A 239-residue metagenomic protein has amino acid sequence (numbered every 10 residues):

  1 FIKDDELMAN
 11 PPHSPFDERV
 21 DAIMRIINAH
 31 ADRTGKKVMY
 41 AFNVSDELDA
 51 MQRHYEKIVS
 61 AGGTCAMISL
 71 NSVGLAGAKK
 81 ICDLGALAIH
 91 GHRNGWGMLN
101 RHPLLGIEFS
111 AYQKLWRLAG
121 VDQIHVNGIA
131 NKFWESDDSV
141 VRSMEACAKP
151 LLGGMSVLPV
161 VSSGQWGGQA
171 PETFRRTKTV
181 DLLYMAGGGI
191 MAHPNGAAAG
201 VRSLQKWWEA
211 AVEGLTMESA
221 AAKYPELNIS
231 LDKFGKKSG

Functional and structural regions predicted by a protein language model:
I2-D5, K37-N43, I68, H125-V126: Short beta-strand segments at enzyme active-site cores
I2-V20, G128-E135: Glycine-rich, proline-tolerant flexible connector loops at the mouths of alpha/beta enzymes
D4-D5, R33-K37, G214-A222: Flexible, glycine/charged-enriched surface loops at secondary-structure junctions
D5, Y40-S45, V161-Q165, A186-G188: Glycine-rich beta-strand-to-loop/alpha-helix junction loops that act as flexible
F16, D21-M24, G77-A88, F133-A148 (+1 more regions): C-terminal helical cap(s) of enzyme catalytic domains, especially alpha/beta-barrels
E18-R19, I23-V38, F42, D46-V59 (+1 more regions): N-terminal active-site wall of soluble small-molecule enzyme domains
R53-Y55, A61-A186, A199: Catalytic alpha/beta core domains of metabolic enzymes, predominantly
P103, I229, F234-G239: Ser/Thr/Pro-rich, acidic low-complexity intrinsically disordered regulatory segments
